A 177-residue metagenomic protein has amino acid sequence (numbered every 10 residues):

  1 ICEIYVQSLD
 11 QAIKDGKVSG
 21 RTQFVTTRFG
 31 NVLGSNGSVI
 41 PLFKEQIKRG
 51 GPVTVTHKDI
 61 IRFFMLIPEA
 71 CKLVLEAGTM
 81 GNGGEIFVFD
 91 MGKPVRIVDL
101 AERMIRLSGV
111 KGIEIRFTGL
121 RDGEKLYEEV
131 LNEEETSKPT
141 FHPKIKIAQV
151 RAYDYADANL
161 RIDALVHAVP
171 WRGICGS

Functional and structural regions predicted by a protein language model:
C2-V6: Conserved catalytic Lys-bearing alpha helix of Rossmann-like short-chain dehydrogenase/reductases
Q7-S177: Strand-loop microenvironment adjacent to phosphate/nucleotide-handling motifs in alpha/beta enzyme folds
